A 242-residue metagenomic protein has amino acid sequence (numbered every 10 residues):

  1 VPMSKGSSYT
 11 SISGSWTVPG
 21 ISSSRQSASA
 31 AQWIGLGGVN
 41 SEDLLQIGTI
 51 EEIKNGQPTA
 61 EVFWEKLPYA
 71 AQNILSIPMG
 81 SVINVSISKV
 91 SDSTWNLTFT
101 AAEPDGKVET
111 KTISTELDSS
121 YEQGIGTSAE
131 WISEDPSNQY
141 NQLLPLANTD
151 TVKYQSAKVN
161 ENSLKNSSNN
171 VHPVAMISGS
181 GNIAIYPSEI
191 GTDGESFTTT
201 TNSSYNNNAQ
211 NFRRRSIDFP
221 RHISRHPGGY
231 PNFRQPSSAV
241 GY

Functional and structural regions predicted by a protein language model:
V1-Y242: Exposed, interaction-prone regions of secreted/extracellular proteins
